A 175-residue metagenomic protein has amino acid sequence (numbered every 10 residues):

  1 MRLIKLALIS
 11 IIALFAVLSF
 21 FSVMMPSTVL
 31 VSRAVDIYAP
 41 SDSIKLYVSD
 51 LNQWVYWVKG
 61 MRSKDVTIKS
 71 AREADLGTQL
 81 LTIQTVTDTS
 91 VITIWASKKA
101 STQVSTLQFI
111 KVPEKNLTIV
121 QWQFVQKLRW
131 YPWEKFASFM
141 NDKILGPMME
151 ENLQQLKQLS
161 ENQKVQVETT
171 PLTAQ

Functional and structural regions predicted by a protein language model:
R2-T67: Hydrophobic ligand-binding cavity/cleft-lining segments
F15, A71-D75, M148, K164: Short alpha-helix boundary/capping motifs
T28-A34, T78, S90, V104 (+1 more regions): Intrinsic-disorder/low-complexity, polar/charged segments enriched in Ser/Thr/Lys/Arg/Asp/Glu/Gln
S32, A71, A137: Conserved short-loop catalytic and cofactor-binding motifs
Y38-D42, Q84-T89, Q108-I119: A short, structured loop/turn motif at beta-sheet edges
S41, L51-A100: Extracytoplasmic/periplasmic/luminal assembly and interaction segments in envelope/secretory/respiratory proteins
S49, Q53-Y56, Q154-N162: Sec-exported extracytoplasmic/periplasmic mature domains
I94-E151, Q155-Q158, V167-T169, Q175: Beta-strand/loop substructures that line and gate deep hydrophobic ligand-binding cavities in soluble
